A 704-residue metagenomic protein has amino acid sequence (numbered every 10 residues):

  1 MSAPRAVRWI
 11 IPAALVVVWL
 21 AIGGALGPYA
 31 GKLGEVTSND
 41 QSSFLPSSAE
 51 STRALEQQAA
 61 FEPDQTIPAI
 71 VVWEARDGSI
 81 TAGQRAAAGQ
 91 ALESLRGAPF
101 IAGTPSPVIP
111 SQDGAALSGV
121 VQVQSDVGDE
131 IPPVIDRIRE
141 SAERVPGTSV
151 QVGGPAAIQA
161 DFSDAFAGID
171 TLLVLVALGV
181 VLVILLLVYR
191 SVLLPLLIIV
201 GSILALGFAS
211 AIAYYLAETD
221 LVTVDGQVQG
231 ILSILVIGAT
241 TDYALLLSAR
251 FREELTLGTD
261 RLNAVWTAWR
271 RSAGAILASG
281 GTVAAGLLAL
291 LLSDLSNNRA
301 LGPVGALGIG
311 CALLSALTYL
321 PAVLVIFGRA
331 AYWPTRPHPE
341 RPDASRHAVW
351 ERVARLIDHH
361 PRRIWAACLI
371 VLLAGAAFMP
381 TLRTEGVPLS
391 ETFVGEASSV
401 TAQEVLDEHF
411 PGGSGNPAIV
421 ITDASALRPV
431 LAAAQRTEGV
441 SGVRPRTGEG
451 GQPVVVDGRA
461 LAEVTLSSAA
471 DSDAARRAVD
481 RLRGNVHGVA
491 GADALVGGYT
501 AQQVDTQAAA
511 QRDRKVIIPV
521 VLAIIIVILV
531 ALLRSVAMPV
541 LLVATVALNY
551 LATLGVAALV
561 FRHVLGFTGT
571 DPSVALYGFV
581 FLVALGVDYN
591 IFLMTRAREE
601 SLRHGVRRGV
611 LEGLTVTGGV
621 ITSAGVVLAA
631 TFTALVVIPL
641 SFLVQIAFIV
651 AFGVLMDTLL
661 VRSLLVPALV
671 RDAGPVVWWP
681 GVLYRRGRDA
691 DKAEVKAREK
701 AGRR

Functional and structural regions predicted by a protein language model:
M1-V36, I101, S125-T384, G491 (+1 more regions): Membrane-embedded transmembrane helical bundles of large multi-pass transporters/channels
S38-S42, S390: Solvent-exposed, glycine/polar-rich loop segments of beta-barrel outer-membrane systems
S47-I70, R76-Q159, T381-G569, I591: Structured non-transmembrane domains adjacent to transmembrane bundles in polytopic membrane proteins
